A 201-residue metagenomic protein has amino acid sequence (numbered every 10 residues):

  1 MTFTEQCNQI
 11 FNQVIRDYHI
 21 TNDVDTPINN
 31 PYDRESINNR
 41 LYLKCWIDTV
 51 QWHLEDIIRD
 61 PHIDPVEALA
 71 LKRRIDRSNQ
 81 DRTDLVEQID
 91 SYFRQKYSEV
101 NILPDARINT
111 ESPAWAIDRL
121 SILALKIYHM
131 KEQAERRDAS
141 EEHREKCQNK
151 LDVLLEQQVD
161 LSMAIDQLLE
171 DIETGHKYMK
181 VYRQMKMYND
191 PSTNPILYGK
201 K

Functional and structural regions predicted by a protein language model:
M1-K201: Anionic, Ser/Thr-rich low-complexity intrinsically disordered regions
